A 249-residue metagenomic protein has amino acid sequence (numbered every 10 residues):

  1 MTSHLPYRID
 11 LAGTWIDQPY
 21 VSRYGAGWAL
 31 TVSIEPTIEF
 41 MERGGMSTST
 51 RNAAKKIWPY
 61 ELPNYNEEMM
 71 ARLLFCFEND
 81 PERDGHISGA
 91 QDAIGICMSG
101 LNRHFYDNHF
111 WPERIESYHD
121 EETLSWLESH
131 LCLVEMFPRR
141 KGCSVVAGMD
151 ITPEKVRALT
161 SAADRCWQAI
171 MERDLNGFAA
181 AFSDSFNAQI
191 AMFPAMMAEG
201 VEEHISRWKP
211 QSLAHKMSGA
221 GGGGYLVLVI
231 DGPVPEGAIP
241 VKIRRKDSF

Functional and structural regions predicted by a protein language model:
M1-A12, I16-R23, G27-N52, W58-I87 (+2 more regions): C-terminal nucleotide
